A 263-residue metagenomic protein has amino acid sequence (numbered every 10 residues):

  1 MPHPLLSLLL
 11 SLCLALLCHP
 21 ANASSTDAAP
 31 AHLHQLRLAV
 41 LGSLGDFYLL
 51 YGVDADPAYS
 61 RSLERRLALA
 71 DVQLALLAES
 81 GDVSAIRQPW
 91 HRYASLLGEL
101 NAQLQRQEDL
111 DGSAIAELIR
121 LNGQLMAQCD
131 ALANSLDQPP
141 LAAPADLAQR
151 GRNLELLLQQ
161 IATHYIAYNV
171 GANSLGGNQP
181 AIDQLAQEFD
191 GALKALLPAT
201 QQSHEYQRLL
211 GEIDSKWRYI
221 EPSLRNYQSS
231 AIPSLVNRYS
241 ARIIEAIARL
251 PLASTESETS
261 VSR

Functional and structural regions predicted by a protein language model:
M1-L9: Bacterial N-terminal signal peptides that target proteins for export
C18-P20: N-terminal signal peptide c-region/cleavage motif recognized by signal peptidases
D27-A31, P139-P140: Short, recurring structural edge motifs at helix starts
P30-A58, A145-A172, R218, N237 (+1 more regions): N-terminal extracytoplasmic segments of bacterial inner-membrane proteins
S43-F47, A114-R150, K216-R263: C-terminal amphipathic alpha-helix
G45-G52, A75, E79, G98 (+8 more regions): Charged/polar positions within long, soluble alpha-helices
R61-Q124, Q128, A192-S230, S234 (+1 more regions): Heptad-repeat alpha-helical coiled-coil/4-helix-bundle sensor or tether segments in soluble regions
G112-L210: Extended amphipathic alpha-helical interaction segments
